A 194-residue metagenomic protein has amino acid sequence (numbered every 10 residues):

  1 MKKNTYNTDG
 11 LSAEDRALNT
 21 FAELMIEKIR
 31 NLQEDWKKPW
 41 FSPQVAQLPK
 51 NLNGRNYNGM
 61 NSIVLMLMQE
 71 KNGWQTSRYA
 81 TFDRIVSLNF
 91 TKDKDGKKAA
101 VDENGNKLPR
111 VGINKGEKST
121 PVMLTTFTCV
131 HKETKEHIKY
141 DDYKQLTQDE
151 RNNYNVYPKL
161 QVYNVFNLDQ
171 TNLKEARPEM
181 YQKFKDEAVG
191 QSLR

Functional and structural regions predicted by a protein language model:
M1-R194: N-terminal accessory/interface modules of nucleic-acid-binding and processing proteins
